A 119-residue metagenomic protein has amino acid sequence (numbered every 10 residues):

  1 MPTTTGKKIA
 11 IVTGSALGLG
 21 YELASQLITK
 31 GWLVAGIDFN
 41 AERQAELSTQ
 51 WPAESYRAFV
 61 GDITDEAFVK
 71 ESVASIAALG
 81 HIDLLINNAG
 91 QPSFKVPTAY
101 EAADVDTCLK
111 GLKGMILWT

Functional and structural regions predicted by a protein language model:
P2-L33: Canonical Rossmann dinucleotide-binding motif of NAD(H)/NADP(H)-dependent dehydrogenases/reductases, specifically
T13, I82-G90, G111: Rossmann-fold scaffold of SDR-type NAD(P)-dependent oxidoreductases
L17, G90-S93: Flexible cofactor-recognition loop at the NAD(P)H-binding site of Rossmann-like short-chain dehydrogenase/reductase
K30-E46: Conserved glycine-rich Rossmann-like NAD(P)H-binding loop of the short-chain dehydrogenase/reductase
E42, V60-E71, A102: The beta1-alpha1 cofactor-binding region of Rossmann-like NAD(H)/NADP(H)-dependent oxidoreductases
K70, P92-L109: Conserved mid-core segment of classical short-chain dehydrogenase/reductases
S72, I86, W118-T119: Hydrophobic positions on the long internal alpha-helix of Rossmann-like NAD(P)-dependent oxidoreductase domains
C108, L112-T119: Conserved internal alpha-helix within the Rossmann fold of NAD(P)-dependent oxidoreductases
